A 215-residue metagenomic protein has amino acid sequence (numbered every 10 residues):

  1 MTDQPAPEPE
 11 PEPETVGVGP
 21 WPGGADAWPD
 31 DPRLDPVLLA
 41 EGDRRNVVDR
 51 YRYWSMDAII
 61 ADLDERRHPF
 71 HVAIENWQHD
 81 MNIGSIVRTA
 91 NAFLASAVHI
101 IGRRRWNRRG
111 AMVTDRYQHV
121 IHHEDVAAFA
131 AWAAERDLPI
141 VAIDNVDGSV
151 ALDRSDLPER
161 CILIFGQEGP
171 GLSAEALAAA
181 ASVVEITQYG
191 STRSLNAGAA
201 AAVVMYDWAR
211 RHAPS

Functional and structural regions predicted by a protein language model:
M1-S215: Post-transcriptional modification and biogenesis factors for structured RNAs of the translation apparatus
